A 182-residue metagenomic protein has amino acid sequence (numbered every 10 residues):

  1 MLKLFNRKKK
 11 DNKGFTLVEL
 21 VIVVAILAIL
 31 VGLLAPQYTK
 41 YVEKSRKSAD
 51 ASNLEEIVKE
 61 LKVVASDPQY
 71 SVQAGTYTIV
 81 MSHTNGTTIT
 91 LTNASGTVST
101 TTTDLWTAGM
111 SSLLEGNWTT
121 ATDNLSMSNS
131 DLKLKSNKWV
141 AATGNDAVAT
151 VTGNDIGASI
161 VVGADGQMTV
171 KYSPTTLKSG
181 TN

Functional and structural regions predicted by a protein language model:
M1-K13: N-terminal leader/signal peptides at the extreme start of proteins
N6, E43, Q69-Y70: Short, flexible helix-adjacent loops and helix caps
D11, T39-V58, A65: Aliphatic-rich helix starts adjacent to a transmembrane/signal segment
N12-Y38: N-terminal single-pass transmembrane signal-anchor helix
K59-T84: Alpha-helix exit/C-cap motif
S82-N85, T90-S95, T101-T102, N117-T120 (+1 more regions): Short, surface-exposed interaction loops/tails
L105: Papain-like cysteine protease catalytic cores
G109-M110, L114, T122: Long, charged/polar, surface-exposed segments that mediate recognition or autoinhibition
